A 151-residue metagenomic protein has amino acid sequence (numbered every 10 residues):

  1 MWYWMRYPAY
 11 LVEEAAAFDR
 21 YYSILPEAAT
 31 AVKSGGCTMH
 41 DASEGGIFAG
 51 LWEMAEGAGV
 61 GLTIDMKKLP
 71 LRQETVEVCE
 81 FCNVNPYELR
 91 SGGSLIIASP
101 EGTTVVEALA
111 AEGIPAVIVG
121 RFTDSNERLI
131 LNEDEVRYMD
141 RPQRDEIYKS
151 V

Functional and structural regions predicted by a protein language model:
M1, G50-W52, L129-N132: Short acidic, glycine/serine/threonine-rich loops at helix termini
M1-A17: Phosphate/diphosphate-binding glycine-rich loops and adjacent basic-rich segments that engage nucleotide
A15-R90: Active-site-proximal betaalpha loop/short-helix elements that scaffold phosphoryl/nucleotidyl transfer chemistry
E27, V105-L109: Hydrophobic side chains in well-ordered alpha-helices
G92-A98: A short beta-alpha structural unit
A98-T104: Helix N-cap motif at beta-to-alpha junctions
A110-V151: Acidic, Ser/Thr/Pro-rich beta/coil linker or hinge segments at domain junctions
